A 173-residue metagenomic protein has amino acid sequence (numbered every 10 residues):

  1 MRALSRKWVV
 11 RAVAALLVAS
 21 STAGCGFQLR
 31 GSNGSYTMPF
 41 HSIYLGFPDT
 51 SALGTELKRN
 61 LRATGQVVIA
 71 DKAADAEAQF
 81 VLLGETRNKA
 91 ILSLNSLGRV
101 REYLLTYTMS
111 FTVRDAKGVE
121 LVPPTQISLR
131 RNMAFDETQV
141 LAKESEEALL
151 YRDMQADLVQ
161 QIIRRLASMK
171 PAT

Functional and structural regions predicted by a protein language model:
R2-L4, W8-R11, S21-Q66, P171-T173: A structural "domain/chain start" motif
A12-L16: Alpha-helical transmembrane segments
G34-Y36, D71-K72, V119, T125: Short secondary-structure boundary/capping segments
F47-T55, V100, L104, E144-D157: Soluble non-cytosolic domains of exported or imported proteins
L61, G65, V113, K117 (+2 more regions): Sec/Tat-exported extracytoplasmic proteins
Q66-E77: Short acidic low-complexity segments
V81-Q126, R130-S145: Surface-exposed short loop/turn segments
L141-T173: C-terminal/domain-edge helix-coil "capping" segments
